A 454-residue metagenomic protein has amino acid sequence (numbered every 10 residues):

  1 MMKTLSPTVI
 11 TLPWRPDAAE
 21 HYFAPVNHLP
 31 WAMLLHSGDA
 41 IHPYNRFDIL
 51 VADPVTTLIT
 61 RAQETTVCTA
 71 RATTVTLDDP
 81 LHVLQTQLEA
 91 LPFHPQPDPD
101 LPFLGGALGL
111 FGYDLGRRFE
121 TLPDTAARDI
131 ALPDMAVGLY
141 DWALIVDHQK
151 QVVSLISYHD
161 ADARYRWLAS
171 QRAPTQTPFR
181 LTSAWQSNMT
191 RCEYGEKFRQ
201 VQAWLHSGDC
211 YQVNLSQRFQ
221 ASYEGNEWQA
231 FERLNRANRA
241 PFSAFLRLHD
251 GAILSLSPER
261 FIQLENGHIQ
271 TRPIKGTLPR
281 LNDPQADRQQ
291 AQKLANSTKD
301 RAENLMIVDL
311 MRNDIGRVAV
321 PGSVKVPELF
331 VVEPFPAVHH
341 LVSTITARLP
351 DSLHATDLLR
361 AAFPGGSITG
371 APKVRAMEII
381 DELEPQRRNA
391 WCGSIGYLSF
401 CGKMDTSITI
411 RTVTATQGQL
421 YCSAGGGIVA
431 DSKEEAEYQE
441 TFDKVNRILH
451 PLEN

Functional and structural regions predicted by a protein language model:
M1-N454: Extended alpha-helical targeting/anchoring segments, especially N-terminal organellar/secretory targeting helices
